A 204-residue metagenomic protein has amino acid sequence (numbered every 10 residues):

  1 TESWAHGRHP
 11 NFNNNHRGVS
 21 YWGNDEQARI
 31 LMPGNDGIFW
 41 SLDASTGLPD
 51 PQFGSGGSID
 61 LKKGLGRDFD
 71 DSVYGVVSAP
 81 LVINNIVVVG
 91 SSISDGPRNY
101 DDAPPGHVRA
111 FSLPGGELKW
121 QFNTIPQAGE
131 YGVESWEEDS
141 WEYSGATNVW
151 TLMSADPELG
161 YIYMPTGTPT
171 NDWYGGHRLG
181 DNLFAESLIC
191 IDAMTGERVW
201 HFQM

Functional and structural regions predicted by a protein language model:
T1-P10, F39-D71, V108-Y143, H177-M204: Extracytoplasmic/lumenal domain signature
N11-I38, S72-Y100, H107, E142-H177 (+1 more regions): Repeat-blade elements of multi-bladed beta-propeller folds
